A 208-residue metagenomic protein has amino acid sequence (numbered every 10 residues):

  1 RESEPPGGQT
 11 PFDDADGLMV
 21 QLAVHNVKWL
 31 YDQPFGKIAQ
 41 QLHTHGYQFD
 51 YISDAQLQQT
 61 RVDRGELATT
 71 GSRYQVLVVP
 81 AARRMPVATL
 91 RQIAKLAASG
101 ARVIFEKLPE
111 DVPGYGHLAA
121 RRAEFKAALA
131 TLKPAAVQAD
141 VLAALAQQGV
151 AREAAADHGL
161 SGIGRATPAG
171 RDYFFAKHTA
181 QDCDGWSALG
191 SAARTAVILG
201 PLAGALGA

Functional and structural regions predicted by a protein language model:
R1-A208: Carbohydrate-binding surfaces of carbohydrate-active enzymes
